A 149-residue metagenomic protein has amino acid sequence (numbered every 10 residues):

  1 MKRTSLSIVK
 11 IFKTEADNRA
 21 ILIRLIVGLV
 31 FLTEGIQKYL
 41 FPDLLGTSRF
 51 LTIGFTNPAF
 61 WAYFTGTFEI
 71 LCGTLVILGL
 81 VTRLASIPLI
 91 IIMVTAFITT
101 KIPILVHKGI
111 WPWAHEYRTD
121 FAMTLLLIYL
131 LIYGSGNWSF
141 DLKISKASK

Functional and structural regions predicted by a protein language model:
M1-L40, A59-T67, L71-T74, L78-K149: Extended, low-polarity transmembrane helix blocks
L40-W61: Membrane-interface interhelical connector segments
